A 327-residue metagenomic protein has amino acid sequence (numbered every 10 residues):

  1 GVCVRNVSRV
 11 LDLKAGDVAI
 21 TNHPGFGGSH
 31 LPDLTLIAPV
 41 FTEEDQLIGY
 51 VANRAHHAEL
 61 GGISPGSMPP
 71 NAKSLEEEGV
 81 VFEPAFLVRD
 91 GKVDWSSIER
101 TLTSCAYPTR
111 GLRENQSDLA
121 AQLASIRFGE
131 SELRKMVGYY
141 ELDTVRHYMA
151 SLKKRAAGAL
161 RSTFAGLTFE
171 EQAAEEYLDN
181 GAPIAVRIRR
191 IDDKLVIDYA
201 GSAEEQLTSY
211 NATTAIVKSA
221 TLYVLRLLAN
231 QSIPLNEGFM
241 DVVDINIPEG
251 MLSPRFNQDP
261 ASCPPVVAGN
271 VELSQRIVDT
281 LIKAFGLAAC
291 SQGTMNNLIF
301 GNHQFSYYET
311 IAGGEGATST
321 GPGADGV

Functional and structural regions predicted by a protein language model:
G1-E43, L47-V327: Glycine/proline-enriched, intrinsically flexible loops and inter-domain linkers
